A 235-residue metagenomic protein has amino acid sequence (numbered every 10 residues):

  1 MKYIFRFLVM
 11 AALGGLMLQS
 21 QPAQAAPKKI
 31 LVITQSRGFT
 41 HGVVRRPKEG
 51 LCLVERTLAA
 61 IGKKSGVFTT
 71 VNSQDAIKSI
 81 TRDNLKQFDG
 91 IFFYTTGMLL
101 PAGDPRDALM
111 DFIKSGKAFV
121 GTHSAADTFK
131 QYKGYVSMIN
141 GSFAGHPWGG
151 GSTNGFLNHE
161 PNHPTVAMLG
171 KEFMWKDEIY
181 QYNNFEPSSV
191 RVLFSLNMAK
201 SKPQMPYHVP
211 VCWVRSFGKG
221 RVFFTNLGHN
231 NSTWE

Functional and structural regions predicted by a protein language model:
M1-Y3: N-terminal secretory signal peptides that target proteins for export/translocation
R6-Q19: Bacterial N-terminal signal peptides
Q19-A25: Sec/Tat signal peptide C-region and signal peptidase I cleavage site
A25, K29-I33, G38-T128: Helical hinge/lid and interdomain linker segments adjacent to catalytic or ligand-binding clefts that mediate domain
A26-K28, V32-T34, V54-A60, K64 (+3 more regions): Extracellular ligand-binding/catalytic regions of CAZymes and related secreted enzymes and adhesion modules
F93, G97-K171: A glycine-rich, often tryptophan-bearing local segment used as a flexible ligand/cofactor-contacting loop or short
A118-V120, L193, F223: Structural detector of well-ordered beta-strand residues that form the stable sheet scaffold of enzyme domains
G141, G145-R221: Catalytic beta-strand/loop cores that center a nucleophilic Ser/Cys/Thr and support acyl-enzyme chemistry
